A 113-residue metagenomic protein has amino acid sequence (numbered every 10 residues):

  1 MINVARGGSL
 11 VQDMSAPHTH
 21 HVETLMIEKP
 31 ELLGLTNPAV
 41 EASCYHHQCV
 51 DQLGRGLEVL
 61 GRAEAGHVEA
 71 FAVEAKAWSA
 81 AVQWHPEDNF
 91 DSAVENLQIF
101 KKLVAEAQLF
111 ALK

Functional and structural regions predicted by a protein language model:
M1-N3: Hydrophobic, aromatic-enriched interface-forming segments
A5, D13-K113: Amide-donor transfer/coupling interface in amidating biosynthetic enzymes
L10: Patatin-like phospholipase
